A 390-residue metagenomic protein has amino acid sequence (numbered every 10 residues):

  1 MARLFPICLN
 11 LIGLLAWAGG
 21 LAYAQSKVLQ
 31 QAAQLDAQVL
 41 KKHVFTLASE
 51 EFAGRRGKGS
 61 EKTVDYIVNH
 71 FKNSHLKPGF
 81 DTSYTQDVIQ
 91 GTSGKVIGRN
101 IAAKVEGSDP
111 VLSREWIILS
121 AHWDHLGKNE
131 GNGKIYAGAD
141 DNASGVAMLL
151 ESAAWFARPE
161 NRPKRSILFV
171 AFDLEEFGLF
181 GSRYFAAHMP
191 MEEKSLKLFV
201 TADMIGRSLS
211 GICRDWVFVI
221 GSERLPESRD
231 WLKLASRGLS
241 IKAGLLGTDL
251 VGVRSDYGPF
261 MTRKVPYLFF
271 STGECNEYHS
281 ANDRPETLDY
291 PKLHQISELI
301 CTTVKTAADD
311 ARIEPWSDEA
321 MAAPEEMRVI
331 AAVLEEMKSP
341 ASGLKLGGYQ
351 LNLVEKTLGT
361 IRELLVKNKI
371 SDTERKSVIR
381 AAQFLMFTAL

Functional and structural regions predicted by a protein language model:
C8-G20: Bacterial N-terminal signal peptides
V28-A33, S49-E61, I89-G91, G131-N142 (+4 more regions): Second-shell loop/turn segments in exported
L35, V39-K42, T46, K62-N73 (+10 more regions): Extracytoplasmic/secreted proteins, especially bacterial periplasmic and envelope-associated proteins
F45-T46, G54-E106: A non-catalytic alpha/beta surface segment that caps or lines the substrate-entry region of metallo-dependent hydrolase
A103, L119-H125, N129-F177, I300: Alpha-helical metal-binding/catalytic segments enriched in His/Glu/Asp
F172-F269, D289-Y290, F387: Metal-dependent peptidase/peptidase-like ectodomains
N276-M327: His/Asp/Glu-rich mid-to-C-terminal helical/loop segments that flank catalytic regions of hydrolases
E314-M386: Acidic, Ser/Thr-rich low-complexity intrinsically disordered segments
